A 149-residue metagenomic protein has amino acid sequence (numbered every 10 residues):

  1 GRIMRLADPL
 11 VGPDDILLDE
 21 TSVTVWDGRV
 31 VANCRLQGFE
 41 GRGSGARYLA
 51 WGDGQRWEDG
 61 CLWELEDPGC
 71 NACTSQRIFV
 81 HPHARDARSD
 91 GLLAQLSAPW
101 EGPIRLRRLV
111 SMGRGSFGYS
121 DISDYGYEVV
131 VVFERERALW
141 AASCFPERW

Functional and structural regions predicted by a protein language model:
G1-W149: Asp-box/BNR beta-propeller blade signature and adjacent active/binding-site loops in extracellular glycan-interacting
